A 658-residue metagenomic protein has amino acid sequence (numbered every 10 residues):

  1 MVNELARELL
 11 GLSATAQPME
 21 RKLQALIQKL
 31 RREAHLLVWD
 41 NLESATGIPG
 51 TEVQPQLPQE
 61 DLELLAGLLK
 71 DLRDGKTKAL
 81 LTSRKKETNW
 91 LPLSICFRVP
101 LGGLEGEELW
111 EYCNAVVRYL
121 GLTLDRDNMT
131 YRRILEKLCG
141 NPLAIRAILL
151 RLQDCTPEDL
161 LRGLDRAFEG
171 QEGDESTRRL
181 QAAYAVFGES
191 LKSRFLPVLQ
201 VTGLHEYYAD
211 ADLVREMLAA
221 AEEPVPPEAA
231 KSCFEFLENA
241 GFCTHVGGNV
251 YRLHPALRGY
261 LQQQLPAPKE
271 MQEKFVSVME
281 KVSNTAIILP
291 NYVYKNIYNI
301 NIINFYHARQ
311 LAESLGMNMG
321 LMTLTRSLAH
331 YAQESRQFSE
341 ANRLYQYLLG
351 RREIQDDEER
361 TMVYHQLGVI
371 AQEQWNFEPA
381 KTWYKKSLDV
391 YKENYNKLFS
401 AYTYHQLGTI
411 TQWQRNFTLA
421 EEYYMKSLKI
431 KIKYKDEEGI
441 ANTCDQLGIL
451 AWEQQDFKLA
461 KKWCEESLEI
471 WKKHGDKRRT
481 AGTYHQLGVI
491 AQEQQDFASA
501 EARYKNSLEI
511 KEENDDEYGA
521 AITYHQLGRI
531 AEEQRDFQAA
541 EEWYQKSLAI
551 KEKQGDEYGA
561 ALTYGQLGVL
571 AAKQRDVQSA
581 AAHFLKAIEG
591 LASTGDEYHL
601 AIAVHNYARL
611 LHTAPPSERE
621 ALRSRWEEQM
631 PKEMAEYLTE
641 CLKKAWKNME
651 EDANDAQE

Functional and structural regions predicted by a protein language model:
M1-E8, T46-R151, R162-R166, E175-A182: Alpha-helical sensor/transducer elements of the RecA-like P-loop NTPase core
M1-G50: Post-nucleotide-binding-loop coupling segment downstream of the phosphate-binding loop, primarily in RecA-like P-loop
T77, R84, Y131, L138 (+6 more regions): C-terminal boundary/linker of central alpha/beta nucleotide-binding cores
L122, Q171, A183-V186, E216-E223 (+3 more regions): A structural signal for repeat-array scaffolds
A312, A332, R352, Y391 (+6 more regions): Eukaryotic all-alpha helical interaction scaffolds
R326, M362-E373, L398-W413, E438-E453 (+4 more regions): Conserved alpha-helical positions within TPR/SEL1-like repeat arrays
